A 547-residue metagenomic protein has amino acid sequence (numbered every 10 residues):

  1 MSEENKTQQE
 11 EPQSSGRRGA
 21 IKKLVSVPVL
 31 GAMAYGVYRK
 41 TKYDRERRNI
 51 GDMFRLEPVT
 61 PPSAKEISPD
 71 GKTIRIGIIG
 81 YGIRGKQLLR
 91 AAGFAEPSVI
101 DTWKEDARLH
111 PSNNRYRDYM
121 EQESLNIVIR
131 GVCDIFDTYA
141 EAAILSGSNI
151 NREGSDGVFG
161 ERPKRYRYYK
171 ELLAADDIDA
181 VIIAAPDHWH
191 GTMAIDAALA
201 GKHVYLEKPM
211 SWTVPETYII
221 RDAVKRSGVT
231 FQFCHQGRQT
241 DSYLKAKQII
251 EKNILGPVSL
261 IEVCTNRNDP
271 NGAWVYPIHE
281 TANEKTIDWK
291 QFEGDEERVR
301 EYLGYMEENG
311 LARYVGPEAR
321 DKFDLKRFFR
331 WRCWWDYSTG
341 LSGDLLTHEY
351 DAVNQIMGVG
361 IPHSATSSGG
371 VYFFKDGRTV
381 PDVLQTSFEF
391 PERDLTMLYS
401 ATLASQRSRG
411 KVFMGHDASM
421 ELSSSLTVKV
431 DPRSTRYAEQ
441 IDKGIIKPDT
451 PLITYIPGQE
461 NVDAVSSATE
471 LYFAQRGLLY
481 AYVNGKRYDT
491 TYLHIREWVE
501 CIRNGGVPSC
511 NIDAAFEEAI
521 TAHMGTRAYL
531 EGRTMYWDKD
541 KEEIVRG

Functional and structural regions predicted by a protein language model:
S2-R17, I21-A200, Y218-T230: N-terminal glycine-/serine-/threonine-rich beta1-alpha1-beta2 phosphate-ribose binding loop of Rossmann-like
I21, G85, L89, G93 (+13 more regions): Non-transmembrane alpha-helical segments in soluble domains of secreted/periplasmic/extracellular proteins
L30, R55-E57, L244-K245, I254-D513 (+2 more regions): Contiguous beta-strand/loop segments that form the cofactor/metal-binding neighborhood of enzyme cores
G77-I79, R130-D134, I182-I183, Y205-L206 (+7 more regions): Structural recognition of the beta-strand scaffold that forms the well-ordered cores of secreted hydrolase catalytic
G80-I83, F136-D137, P186-D187, M210 (+6 more regions): Short, flexible loop/turn elements at secondary-structure junctions
R165, H190, Q239-S242, T491: Conserved donor sugar-nucleotide recognition element shared by glycan-biosynthetic enzymes
I178-I182, A198-P270: Hydrophobic, small-residue-rich alpha-helical packing segments that form membrane-like cores
T192, W212-P215, I219, T490-E497: Generic alpha-helical secondary structure signal
